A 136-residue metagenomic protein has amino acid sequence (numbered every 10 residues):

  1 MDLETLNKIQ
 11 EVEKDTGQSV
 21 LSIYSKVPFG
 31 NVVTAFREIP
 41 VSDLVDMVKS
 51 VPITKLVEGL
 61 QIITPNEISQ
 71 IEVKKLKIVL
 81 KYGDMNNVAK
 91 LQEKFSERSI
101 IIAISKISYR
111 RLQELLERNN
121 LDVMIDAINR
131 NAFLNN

Functional and structural regions predicted by a protein language model:
M1-N136: General marker for long, soluble alpha-helical cores
